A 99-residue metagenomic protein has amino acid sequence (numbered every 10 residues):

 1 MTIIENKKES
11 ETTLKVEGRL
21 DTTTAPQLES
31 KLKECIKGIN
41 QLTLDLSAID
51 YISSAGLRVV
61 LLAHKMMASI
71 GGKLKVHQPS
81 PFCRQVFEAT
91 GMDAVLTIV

Functional and structural regions predicted by a protein language model:
T2-E29: STAS-typified acidic loop motif
T22-V95: Amphipathic alpha-helical interaction surfaces in cytosolic regulatory modules
T97-V99: Short acidic-hydrophobic, aromatic-tinged amphipathic segments that line or gate anion-handling sites
